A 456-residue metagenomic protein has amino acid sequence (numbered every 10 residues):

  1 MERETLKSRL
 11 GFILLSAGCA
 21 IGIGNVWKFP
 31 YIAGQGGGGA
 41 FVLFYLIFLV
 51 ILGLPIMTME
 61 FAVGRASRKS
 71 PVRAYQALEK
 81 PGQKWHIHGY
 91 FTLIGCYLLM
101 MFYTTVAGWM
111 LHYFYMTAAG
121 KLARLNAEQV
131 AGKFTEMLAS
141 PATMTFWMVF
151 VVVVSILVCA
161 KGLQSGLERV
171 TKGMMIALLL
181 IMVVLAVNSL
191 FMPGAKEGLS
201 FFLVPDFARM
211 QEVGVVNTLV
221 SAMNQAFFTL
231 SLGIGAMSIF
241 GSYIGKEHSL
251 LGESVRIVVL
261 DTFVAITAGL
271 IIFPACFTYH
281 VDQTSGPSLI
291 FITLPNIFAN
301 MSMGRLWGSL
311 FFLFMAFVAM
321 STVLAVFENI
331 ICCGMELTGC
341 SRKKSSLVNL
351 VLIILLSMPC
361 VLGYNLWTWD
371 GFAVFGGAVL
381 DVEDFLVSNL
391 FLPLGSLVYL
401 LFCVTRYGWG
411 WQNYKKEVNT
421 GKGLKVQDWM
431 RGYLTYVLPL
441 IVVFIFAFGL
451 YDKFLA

Functional and structural regions predicted by a protein language model:
M1-W27, I56-F61, R65-L78, G82-I87 (+2 more regions): Membrane-interface "cap" regions at the ends of multi-pass membrane proteins
E2-L6, E168, K172-M320, L324 (+2 more regions): Membrane-embedded translocation segments of transport machinery
R3-E4, I32-G36, A66-F91, T104-Q164 (+5 more regions): Inter-helical loop and helix-membrane interface segments of multi-pass membrane transporters/permeases
T5, G11-I13, C19, T145-F146 (+5 more regions): Loop-to-transmembrane helix boundary motifs in multi-pass membrane proteins
T5-S16, F41-F44, K84-Y97, T145-V151 (+6 more regions): Select transmembrane alpha-helical segments in multipass membrane proteins
G11-F48, G235-G241, L251-V255, V259-L260: Transmembrane helix-boundary motif of multi-pass solute transporters/channels
I32-G36, K84-M100, T135-M137, F150-M174 (+3 more regions): Membrane-water interface regions at transmembrane-helix termini and the short interhelical loops of multi-pass membrane
H88-L93, T338-L350, V382-V442: C-terminal membrane-solvent junction of multi-pass transporters and transport-like membrane proteins
